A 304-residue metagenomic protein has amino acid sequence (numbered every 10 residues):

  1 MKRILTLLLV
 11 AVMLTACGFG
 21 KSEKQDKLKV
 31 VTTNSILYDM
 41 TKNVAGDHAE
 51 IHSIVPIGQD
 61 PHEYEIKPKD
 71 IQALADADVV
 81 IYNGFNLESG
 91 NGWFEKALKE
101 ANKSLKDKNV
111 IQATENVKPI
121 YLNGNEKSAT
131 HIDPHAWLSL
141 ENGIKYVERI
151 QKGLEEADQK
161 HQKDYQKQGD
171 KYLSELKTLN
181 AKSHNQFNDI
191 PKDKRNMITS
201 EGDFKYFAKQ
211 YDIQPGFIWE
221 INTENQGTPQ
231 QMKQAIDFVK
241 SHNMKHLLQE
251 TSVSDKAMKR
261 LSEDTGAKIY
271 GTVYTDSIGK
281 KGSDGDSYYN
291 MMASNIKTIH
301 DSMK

Functional and structural regions predicted by a protein language model:
M1-S22: Sec-dependent N-terminal signal peptides of Gram-positive bacterial secreted proteins and lipoproteins
A16-K304: Extracytoplasmic metal-acquisition and chelation regions
